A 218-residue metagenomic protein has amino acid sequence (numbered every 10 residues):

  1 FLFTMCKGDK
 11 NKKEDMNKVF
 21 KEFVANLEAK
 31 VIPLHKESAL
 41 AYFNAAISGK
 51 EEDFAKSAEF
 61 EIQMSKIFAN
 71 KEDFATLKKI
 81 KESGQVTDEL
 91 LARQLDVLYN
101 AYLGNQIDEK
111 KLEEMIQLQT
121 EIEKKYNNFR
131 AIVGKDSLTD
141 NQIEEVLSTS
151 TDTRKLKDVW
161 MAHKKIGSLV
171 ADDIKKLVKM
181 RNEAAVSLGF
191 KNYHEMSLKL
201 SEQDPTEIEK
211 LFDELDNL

Functional and structural regions predicted by a protein language model:
L2-M5: C-terminal motif of bacterial Sec signal peptides marking the signal peptidase cleavage site
K10-K176, H194: N-terminal helix-rich structural modules
D136-E145, T149, K157, K175-L218: Active-site-proximal, well-structured secondary-structure segments within enzyme catalytic domains
